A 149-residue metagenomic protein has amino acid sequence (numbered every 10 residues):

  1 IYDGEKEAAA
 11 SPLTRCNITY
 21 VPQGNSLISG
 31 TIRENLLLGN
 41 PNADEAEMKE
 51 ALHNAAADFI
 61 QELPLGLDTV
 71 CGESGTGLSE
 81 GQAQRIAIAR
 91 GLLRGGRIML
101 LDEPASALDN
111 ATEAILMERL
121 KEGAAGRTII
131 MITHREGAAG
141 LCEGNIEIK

Functional and structural regions predicted by a protein language model:
I1-N17, A114: ABC ATPase NBD Q-loop/coupling interface
G4-K6, P41, T76: Well-ordered beta-strand scaffold positions
G4-S11, E50, E122-A125: Primarily ABC-family ATPase nucleotide-binding module
L13-I18, E47, G126: ABC transporter nucleotide-binding domains
T19, G24, I32-N35, T69-K149: ABC-family ATPase nucleotide-binding domain "signature/switch" substructure
N25-V70: Conserved "ABC signature" C-loop
